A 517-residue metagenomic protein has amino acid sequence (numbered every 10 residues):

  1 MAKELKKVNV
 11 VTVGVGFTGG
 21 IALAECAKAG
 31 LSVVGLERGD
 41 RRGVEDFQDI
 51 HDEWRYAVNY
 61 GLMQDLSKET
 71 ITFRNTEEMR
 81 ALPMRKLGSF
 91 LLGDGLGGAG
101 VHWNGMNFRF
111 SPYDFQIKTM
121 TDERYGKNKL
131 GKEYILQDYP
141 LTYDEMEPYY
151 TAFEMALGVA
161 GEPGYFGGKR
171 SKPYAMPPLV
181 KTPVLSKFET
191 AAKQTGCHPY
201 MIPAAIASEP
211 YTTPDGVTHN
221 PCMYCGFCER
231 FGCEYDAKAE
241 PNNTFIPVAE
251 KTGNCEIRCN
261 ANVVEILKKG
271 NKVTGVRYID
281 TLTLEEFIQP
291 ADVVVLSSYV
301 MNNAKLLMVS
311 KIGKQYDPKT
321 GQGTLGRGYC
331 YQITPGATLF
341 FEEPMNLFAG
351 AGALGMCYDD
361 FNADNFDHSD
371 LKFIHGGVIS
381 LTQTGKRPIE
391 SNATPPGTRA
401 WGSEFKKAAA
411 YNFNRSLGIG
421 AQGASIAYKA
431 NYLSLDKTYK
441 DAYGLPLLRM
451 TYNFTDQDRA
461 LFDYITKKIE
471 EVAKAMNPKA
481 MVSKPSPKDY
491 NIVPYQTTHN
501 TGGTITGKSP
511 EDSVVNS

Functional and structural regions predicted by a protein language model:
M1-V10, K28-A29, D52-V58: Extreme N-terminal leader/targeting segments of oxidoreductases
V8-G35: N-terminal Rossmann-like FAD-binding beta1-loop-alpha1 element of flavoenzymes
K28, S32, G39-R55, T252 (+3 more regions): Glycine-rich loop(s) and the adjacent beta-strand/alpha-helix scaffold that form part
D40-D65, G93-G105: Conserved N-terminal glycine-rich FAD pyrophosphate-binding loop of Rossmann-like flavoproteins
V44-F47, A160-P173, K479-Y490: Short, glycine/acidic-rich hinge or "gate" loops at secondary-structure transitions that mediate conformational
N59-D65, T70-T72, M79-S89, M106 (+3 more regions): Conserved redox-cofactor binding core of oxidoreductases
E77-R80, M84-E123, L130-I135, Y139-Y143 (+4 more regions): FAD cofactor-binding and catalytic pocket of flavoenzymes
M201-S208, Y224-C228, V264-K269, N414-S425 (+2 more regions): A glycine-rich dinucleotide-binding beta-alpha-beta segment and adjacent secondary-structure elements that constitute
